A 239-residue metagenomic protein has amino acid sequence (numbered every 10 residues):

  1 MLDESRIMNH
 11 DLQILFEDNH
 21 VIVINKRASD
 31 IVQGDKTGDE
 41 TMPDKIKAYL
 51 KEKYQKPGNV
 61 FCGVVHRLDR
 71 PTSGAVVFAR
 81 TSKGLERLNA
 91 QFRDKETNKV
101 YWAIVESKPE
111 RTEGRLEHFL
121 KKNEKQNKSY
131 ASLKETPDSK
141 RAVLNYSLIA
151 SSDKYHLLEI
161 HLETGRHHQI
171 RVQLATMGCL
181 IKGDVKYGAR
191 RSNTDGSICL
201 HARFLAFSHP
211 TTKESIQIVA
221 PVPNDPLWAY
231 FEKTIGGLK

Functional and structural regions predicted by a protein language model:
M1-K239: RNA pseudouridine synthases
